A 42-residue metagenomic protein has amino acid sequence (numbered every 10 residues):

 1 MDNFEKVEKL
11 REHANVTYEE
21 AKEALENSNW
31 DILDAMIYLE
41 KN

Functional and structural regions predicted by a protein language model:
M1-N42: Short, amphipathic alpha-helical interaction segments embedded in low-complexity terminal/linker regions of eukaryotic
